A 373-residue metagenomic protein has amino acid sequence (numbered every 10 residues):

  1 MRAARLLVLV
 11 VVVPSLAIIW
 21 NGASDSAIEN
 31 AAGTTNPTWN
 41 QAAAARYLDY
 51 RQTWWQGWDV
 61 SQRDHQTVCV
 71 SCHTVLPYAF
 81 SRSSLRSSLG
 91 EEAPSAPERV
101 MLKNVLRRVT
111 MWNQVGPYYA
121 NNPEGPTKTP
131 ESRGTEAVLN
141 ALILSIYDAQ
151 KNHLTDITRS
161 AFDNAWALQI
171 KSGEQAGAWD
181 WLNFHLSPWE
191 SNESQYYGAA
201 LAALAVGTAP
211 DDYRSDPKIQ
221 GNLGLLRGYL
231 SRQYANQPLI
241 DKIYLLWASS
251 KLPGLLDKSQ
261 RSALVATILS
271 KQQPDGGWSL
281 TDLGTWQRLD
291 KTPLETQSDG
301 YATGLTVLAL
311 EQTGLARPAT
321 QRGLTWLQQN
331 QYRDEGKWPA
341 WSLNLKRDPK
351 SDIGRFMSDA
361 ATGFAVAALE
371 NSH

Functional and structural regions predicted by a protein language model:
M1-V8: Bacterial N-terminal signal peptides that target proteins for export
V8-I18: Bacterial N-terminal signal peptides
A17-H373: Preference for long, amphipathic alpha-helical scaffolds in soluble/luminal domains and all-alpha bundles
